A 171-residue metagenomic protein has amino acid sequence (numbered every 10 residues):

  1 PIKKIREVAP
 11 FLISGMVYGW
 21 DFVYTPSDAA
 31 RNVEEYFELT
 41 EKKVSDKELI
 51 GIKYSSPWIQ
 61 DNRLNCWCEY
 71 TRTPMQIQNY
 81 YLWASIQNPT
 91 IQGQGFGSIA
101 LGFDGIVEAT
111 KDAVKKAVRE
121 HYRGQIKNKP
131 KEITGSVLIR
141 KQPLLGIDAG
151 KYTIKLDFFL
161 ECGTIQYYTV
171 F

Functional and structural regions predicted by a protein language model:
P1-F171: Domain-level marker for long, solvent-exposed, non-transmembrane regions
